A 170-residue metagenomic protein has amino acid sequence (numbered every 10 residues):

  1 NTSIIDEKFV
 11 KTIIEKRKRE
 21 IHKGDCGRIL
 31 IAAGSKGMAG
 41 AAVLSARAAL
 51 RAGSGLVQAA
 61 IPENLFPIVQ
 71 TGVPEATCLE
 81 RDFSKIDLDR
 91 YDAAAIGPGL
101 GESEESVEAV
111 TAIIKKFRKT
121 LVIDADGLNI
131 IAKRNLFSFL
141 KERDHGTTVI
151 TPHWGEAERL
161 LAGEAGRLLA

Functional and structural regions predicted by a protein language model:
N1-A125, N129-A170: Small-residue (G/A/S/T)-rich helix-start motifs and N-terminal tracts that mark the onset
